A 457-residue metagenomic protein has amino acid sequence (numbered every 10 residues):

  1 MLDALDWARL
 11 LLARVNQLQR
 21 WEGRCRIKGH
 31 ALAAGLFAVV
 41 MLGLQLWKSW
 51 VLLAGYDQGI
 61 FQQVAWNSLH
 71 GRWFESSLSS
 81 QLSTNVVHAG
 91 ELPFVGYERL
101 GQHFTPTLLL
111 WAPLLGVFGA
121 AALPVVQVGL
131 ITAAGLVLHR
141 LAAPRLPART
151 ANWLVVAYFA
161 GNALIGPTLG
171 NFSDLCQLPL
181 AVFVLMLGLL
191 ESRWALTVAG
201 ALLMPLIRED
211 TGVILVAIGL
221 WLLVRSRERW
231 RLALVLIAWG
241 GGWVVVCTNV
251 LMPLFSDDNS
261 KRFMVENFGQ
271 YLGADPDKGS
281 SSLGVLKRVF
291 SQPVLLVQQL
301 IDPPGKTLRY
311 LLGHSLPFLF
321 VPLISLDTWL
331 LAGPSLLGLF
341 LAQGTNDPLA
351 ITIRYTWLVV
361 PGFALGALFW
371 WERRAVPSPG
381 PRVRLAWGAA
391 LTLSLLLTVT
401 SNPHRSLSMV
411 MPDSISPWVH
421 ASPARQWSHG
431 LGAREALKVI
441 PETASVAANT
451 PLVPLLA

Functional and structural regions predicted by a protein language model:
M1-G43, A143, R231-V235: Start-transfer (signal-anchor) and selected internal transmembrane alpha helices of multi-pass inner/ER membrane
A31-G35, R149-N152, I237-G241, R374-S408: Signature aromatic-anchored transmembrane alpha helix within multi-pass, membrane-resident enzymes that catalyze glycan
M41-L44, L52, D57-I60, R231-P334 (+3 more regions): Membrane-lumen/periplasm interface segments of specific transmembrane helices in polyprenyl phosphate-linked
P113, A121-R145, W153, V184: Transmembrane-helix motifs of polytopic, lipid-linked glycan transferases
V128, T132, W329-R382: Hydrophobic/aromatic-rich transmembrane helices and adjacent perimembrane loops
V137-L141, A157, C176-A201, L215-L223: Specific aromatic-rich, kink-prone transmembrane helix
A151-N162, A201-P205: Short helix- or helix-capping micro-motifs that position conserved polar/aromatic residues at function-defining sites
G166-L175: Short acidic/glycine- and proline-prone juxtamembrane loop motifs at membrane-interface regions of multi-pass membrane
